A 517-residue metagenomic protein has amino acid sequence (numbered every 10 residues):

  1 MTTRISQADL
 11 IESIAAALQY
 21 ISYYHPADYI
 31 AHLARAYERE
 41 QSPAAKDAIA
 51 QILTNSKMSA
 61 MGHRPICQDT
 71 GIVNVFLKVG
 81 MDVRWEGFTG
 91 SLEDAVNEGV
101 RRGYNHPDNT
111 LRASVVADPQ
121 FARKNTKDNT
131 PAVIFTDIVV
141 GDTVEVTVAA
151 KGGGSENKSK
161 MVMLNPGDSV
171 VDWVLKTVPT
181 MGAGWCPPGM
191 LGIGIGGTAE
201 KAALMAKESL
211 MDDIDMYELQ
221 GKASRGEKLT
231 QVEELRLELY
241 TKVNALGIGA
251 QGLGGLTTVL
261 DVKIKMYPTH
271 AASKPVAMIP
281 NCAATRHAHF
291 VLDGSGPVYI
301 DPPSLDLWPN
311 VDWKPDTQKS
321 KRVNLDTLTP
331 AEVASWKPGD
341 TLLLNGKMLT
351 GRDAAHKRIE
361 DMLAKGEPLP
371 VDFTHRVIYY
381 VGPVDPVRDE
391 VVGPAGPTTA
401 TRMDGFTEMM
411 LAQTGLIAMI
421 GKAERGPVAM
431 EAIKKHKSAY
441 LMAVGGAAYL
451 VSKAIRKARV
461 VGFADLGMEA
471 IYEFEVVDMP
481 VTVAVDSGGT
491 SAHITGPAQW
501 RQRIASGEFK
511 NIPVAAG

Functional and structural regions predicted by a protein language model:
M1-D316, A412: Non-transmembrane, aqueous-exposed alpha-helical and coiled segments at domain scale
L164, A206-L210, A277-N281, G294-G296 (+5 more regions): Short, solvent-exposed amphipathic alpha-helical segments in soluble enzyme and RNA/protein-processing domains
L210, I214-G254, T350-T482: Feature captures the catalytic cores and cofactor-binding loops of soluble hydro-lyases/lyases that act on carboxylate
G254-V262, T269-H270, A283, K453-G517: C-terminal binding/interaction regions
Q318-L328: Short, structured beta-strand/loop micro-motifs enriched in basic residues and often containing a Trp
A331-A334, V371: Residue "hotspots" at secondary-structure boundaries inside conserved domains
V333-W336, L342: Short, well-ordered loop/turn sites that connect or cap secondary structure elements
T341, K347-G351, S487: Short, charged beta-turn/beta-strand-edge "cap" motif at the junction between a beta-strand and an adjacent loop
